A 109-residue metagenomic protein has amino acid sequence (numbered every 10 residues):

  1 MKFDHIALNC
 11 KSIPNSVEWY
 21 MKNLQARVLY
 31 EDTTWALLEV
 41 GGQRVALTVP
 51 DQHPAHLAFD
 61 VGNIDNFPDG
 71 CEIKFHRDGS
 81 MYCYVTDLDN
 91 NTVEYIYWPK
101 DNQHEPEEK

Functional and structural regions predicted by a protein language model:
M1-D4: Extreme N-terminal starter segment of soluble prokaryotic enzymes
A7-V45: Core segments of cupin and vicinal oxygen chelate
I13, Q52, L57-K109: Vicinal oxygen chelate
